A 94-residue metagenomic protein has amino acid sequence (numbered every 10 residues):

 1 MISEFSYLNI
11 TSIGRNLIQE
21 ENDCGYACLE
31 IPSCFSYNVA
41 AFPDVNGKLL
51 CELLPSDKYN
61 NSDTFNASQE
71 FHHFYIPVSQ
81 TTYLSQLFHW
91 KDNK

Functional and structural regions predicted by a protein language model:
M1-K94: Extracellular disulfide-rich cysteine clusters
